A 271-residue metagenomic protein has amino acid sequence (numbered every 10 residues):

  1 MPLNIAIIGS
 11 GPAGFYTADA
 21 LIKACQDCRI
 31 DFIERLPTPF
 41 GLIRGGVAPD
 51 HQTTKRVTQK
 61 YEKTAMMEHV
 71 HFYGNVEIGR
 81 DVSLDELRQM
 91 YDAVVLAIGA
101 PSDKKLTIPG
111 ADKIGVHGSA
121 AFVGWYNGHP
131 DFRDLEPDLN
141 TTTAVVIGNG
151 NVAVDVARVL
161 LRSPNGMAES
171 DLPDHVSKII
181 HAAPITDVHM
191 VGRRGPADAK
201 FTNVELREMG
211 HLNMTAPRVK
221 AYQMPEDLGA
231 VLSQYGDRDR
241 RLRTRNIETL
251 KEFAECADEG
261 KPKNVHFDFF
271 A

Functional and structural regions predicted by a protein language model:
N4, R29, T142-T143, D187: Residues that mark the start of a beta-strand
I5-D27, A153-L160: N-terminal Rossmann-like FAD-binding beta1-loop-alpha1 element of flavoenzymes
A13, T38, V152, P196: Conserved Rossmann-like nucleotide-cofactor binding loop
C28-R29, R158-A271: Dinucleotide-binding/catalytic capping subdomain of oxidoreductase cores
P37-A93, D239-G260, H266: N-terminal Rossmann-like dinucleotide/flavin-binding domain of flavoprotein oxidoreductases that bind FAD/FMN
D92-G99, V145-V146: Short hydrophobic core segments
D103-A182: Glycine-rich dinucleotide-binding loop and its adjacent helix/turn
